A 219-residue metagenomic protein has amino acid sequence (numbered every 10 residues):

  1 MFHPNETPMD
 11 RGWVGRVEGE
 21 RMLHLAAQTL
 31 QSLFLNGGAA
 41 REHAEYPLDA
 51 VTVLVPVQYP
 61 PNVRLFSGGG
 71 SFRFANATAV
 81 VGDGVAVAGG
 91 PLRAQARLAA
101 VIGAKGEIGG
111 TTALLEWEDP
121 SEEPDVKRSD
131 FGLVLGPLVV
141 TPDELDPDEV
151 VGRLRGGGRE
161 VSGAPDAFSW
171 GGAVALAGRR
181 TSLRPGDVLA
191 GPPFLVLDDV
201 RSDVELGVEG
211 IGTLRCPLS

Functional and structural regions predicted by a protein language model:
F2-R11, V17-G19, H24, T29-G156: Active-site microenvironments in enzyme catalytic cores
G12, H43-D49, E118-S219: Catalytic-pocket segment enriched in acidic/His residues
